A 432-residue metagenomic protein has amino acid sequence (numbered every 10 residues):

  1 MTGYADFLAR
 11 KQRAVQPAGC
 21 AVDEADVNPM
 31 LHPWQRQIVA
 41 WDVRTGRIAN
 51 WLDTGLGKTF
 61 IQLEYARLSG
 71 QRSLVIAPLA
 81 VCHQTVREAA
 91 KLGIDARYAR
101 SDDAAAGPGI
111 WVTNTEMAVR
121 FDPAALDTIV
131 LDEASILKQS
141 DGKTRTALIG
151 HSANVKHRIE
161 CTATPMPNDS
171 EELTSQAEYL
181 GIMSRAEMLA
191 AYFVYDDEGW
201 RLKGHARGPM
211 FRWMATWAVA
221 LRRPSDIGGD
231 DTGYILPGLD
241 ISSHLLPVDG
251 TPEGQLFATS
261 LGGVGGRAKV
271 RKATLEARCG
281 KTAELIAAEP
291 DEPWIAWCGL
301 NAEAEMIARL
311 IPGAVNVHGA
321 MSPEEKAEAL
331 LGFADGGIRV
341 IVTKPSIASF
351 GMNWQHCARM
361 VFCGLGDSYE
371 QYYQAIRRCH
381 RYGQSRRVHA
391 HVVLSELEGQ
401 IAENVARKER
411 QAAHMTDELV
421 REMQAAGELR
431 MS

Functional and structural regions predicted by a protein language model:
R13-W51: Conserved pre-motif I regulatory segment
G46-Y65: Walker A/P-loop
T59-E64, G70-L92, P167-E172, G299-N301: Conserved Walker A/P-loop ATP-binding site and its immediately adjacent core in helicase/helicase-like ATPase domains
R72-S73, K91, T128, I136 (+2 more regions): Conserved P-loop NTPase motor "coupling/switch" region that bridges the ATPase
A80-D102, L180-M183: Conserved helix-turn-beta segment of the N-terminal RecA-like "Helicase ATP-binding" lobe in SF1/SF2 helicases
R271-G299: Conserved interdomain hinge at the start of the Helicase C-terminal
I295-W297, E305-M306, P312-A348: Conserved helicase ATPase core of P-loop NTP-dependent helicases/translocases
D367-S432: A conserved SF2-helicase RecA2
